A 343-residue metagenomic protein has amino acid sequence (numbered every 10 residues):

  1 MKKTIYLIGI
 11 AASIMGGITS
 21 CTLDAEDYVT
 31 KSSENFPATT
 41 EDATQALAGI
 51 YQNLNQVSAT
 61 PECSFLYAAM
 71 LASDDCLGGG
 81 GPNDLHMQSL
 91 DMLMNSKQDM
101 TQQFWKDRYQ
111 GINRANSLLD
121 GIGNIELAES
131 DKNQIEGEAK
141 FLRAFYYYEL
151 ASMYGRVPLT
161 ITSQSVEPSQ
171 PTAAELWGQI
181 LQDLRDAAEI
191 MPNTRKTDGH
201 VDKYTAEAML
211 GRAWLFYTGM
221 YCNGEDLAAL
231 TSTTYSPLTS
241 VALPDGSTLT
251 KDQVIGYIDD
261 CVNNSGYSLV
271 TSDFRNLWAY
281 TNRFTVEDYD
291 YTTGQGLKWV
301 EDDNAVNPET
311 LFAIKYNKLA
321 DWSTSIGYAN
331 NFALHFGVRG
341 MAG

Functional and structural regions predicted by a protein language model:
M1-I8: Bacterial N-terminal signal peptides that target proteins for export
I10-I14: Hydrophobic helical h-region of N-terminal Sec-dependent signal peptides in bacterial secretory/periplasmic proteins
G17-S20: C-terminal motif of bacterial Sec signal peptides marking the signal peptidase cleavage site
T22-D84, Y204, R212-G343: An aromatic- and glycine-enriched ligand-binding surface/loop that stacks and positions planar moieties
E26, A151-I161, D226: Short, well-structured active-site flanking segments
N35, T39-E62, G80-Y154, Q164-H200: Conserved, well-structured interaction surfaces
I122, T162, I314-Y316: Active-site-proximal beta-strand/loop segments in catalytic clefts of secreted hydrolases
R143, E207-R212: Core structural elements
